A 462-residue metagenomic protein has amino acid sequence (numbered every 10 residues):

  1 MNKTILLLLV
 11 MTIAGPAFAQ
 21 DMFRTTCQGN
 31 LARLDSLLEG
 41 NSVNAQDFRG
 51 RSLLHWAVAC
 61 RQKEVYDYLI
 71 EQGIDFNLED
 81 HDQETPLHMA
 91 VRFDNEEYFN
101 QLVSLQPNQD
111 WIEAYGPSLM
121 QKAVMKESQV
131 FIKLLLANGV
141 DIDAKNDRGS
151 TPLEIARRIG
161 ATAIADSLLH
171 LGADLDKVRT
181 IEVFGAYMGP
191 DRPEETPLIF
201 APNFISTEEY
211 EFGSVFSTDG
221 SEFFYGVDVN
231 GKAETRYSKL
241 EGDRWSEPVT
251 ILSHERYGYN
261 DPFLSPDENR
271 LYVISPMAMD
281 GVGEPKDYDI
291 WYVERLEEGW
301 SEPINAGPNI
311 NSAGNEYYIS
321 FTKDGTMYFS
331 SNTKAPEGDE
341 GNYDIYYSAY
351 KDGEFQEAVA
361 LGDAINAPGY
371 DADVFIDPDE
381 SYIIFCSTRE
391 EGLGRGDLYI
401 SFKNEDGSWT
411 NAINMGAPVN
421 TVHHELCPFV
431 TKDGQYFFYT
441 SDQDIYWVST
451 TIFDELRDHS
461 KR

Functional and structural regions predicted by a protein language model:
T4-I13: Sec-dependent N-terminal signal peptides
A19-G40, F48-R51, K177: Intrinsically disordered, low-complexity regulatory segments in ankyrin-centric signaling systems
Q20-M22, Q46-L53, E79-T85, I112-L119 (+1 more regions): Ankyrin-repeat boundary/"N-cap" motif
R24-G29, W56-Q62, M89-N95, K122-S128 (+1 more regions): Ankyrin repeat A-helix N-terminal signature
N30-L38, Q62-I70, N95-S104, S128-L136 (+1 more regions): Ankyrin repeat structural motif
D147-V178: Leucine-rich solenoid repeat scaffolds
R179-R462: Short, conserved micro-motifs composed of acidic
